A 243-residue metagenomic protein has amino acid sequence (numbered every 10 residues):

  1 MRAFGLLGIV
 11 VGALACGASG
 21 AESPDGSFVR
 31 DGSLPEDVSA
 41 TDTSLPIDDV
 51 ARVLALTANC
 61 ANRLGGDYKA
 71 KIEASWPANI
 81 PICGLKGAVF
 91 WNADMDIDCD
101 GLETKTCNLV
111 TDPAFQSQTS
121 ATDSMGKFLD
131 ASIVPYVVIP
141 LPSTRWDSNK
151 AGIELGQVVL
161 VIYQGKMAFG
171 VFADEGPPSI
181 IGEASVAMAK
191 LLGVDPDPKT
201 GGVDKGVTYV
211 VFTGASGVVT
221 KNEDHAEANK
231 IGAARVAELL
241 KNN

Functional and structural regions predicted by a protein language model:
M1-S44: Ser/Thr-rich, Pro/Gly/Ala-heavy low-complexity intrinsically disordered linkers and tails of secreted extracellular
V10, A131-I133, V203: A short, polar/charged loop/turn motif at coil->beta-strand junctions and beta-hairpin connectors
A40-K166, S179, L191-K199, T213-N243: Cell wall/extracellular polymer interaction/catalysis modules
Y136-V138, V171, T208-V210: Soluble periplasmic/extracytoplasmic beta-strand elements of cell-envelope proteins
A168-P177: Short beta-strand-centered aromatic/proline hotspots
P178-M188: Short, solvent-exposed secondary-structure boundary/capping segments
K199-T208: Intrinsically disordered, low-complexity linker and terminal regions at domain boundaries
